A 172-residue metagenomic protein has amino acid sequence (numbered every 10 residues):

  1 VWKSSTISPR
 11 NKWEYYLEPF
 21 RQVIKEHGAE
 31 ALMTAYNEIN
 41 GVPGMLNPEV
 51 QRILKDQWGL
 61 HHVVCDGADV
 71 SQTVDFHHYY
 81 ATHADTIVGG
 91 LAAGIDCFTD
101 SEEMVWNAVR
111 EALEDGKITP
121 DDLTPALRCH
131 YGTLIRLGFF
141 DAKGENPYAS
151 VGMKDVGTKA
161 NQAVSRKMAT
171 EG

Functional and structural regions predicted by a protein language model:
V1-G172: Glycoside hydrolase catalytic-domain context in secreted enzymes
